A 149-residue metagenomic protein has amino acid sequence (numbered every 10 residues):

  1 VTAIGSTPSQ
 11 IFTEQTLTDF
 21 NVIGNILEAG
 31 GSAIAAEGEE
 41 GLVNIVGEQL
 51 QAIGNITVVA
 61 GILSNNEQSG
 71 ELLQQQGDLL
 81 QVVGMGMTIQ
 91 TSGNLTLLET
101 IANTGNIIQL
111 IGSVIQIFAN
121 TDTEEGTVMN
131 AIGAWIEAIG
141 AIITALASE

Functional and structural regions predicted by a protein language model:
V1-P8, F20-E37, V46-L63, L73-Q90 (+2 more regions): Membrane-active amphipathic alpha-helices enriched in small hydrophobic residues
E39-G41: Transmembrane helix interruption/hinge and helix-loop junction motifs
V43-I45, G126-M129: Short, aromatic-rich membrane-interface segments at the entry and exit of alpha-helical transmembrane domains
L63-E71, G93-E99, E124: Flexible extramembrane linkers and terminal tails adjacent to transmembrane helices in organellar membrane proteins
T96, Q116-V128: Membrane-helix boundary connector in multi-pass membrane proteins
